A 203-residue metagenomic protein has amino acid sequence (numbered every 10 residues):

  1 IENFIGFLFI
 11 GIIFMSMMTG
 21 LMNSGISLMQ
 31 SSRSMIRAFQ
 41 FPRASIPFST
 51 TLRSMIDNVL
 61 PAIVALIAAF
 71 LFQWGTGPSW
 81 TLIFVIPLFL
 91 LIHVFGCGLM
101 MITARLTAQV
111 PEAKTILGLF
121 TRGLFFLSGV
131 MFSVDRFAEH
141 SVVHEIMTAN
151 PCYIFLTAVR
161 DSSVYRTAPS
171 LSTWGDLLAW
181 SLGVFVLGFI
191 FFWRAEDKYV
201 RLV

Functional and structural regions predicted by a protein language model:
I1-T19, S170-G175, A179-L187: Transmembrane-helix motif of ABC transporter permease domains
N3-L71: Hydrophobic alpha-helical transmembrane segments of multi-pass membrane transport proteins
I5-M17, I83-M101, R122-F126: Small-residue-enriched core segments of transmembrane alpha-helices in multipass membrane transport and channel
R43, T50-G118, T167-F189: Alpha-helical transmembrane segments and their short interhelical loops
T107-Y153: Transmembrane helix segments
A138-E145, V164-G175: Extracellular/periplasmic helix-loop-helix junctions in multi-pass membrane proteins
C152-Y165: Transmembrane alpha-helical segments of integral membrane proteins
W193-V203: Short cytosolic juxtamembrane segments of multi-pass membrane proteins
